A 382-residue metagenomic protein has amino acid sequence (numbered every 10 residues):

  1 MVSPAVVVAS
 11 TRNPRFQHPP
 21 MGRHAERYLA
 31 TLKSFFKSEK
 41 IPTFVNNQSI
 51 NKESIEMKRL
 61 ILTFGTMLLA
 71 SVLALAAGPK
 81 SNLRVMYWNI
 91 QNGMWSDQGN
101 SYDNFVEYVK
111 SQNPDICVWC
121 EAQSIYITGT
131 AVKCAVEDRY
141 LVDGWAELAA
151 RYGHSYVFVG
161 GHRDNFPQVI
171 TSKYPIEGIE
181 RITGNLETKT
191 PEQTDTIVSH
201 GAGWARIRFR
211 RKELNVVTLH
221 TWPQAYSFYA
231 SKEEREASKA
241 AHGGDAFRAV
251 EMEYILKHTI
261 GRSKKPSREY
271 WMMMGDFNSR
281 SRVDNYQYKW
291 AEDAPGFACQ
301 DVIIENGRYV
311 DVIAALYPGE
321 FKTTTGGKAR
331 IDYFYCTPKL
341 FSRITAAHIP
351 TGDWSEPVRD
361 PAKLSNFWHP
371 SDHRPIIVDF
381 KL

Functional and structural regions predicted by a protein language model:
S10, P20-A25: Short Gly/Ser/Thr- and charged-rich N-terminal loops/segments that act as flexible capping/hinge elements
T31-R59, L75-R151, H162-N165, D372 (+1 more regions): N-terminal, active-site-proximal structural segment of metallo-dependent hydrolase catalytic domains
T63-V72: Bacterial N-terminal signal peptides
N82-M94, E180-T183, E213-P223, A230 (+1 more regions): Active-site-proximal beta-strand elements of phosphoester/diester hydrolases
L83-I90, Y108-E137, T171, A205 (+5 more regions): Active-site beta-strand/loop signature of hydrolases that rely on acidic residues for catalysis
G93-M94, L186-Q193, A230-A249, S281 (+1 more regions): Surface-exposed cleft-lining segments at the edges of enzyme active sites
A122-A225: Structured beta-strand-rich core segments of catalytic domains in phosphoester-bond hydrolases
R181-I182, I260-M272, N278-L382: Metal-dependent phosphoester-hydrolase catalytic domains
